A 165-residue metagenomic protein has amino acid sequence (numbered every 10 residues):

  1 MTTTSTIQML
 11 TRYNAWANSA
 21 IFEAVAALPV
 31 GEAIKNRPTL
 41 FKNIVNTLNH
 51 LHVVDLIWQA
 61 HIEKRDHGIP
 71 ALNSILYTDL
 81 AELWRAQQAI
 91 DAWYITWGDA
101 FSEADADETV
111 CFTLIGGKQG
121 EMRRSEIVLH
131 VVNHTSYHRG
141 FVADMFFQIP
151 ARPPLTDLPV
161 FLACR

Functional and structural regions predicted by a protein language model:
Q8-N73, L114-R165: Short, contiguous alpha-helical
R65-A106: Helix-adjacent hinge/juxtasegments
E103-I115: Carboxylate-rich helix-loop segments that flank metal/cofactor sites and access channels in metalloenzymes
